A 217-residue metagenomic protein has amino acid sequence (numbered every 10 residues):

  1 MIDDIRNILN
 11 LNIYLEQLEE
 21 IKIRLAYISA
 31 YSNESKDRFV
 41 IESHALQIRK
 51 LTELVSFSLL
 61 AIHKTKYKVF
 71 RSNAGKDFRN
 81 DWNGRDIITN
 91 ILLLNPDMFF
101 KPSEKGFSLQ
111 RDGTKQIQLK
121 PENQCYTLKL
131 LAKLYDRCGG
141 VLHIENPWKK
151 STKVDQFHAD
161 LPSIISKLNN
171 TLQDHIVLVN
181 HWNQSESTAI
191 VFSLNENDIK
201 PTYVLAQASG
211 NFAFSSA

Functional and structural regions predicted by a protein language model:
M1-A45, S58, Q184-A217: Charged alpha-helical initiation segments
D3-R6, K76-S216: Long, charged low-complexity segments
I8, N12-E19, S35-L46, K68-V69 (+3 more regions): Short, solvent-exposed segments of well-ordered alpha helices
E19-A26, A30, L46-E53, K133-H143 (+2 more regions): Generic structural signal for well-ordered, non-membrane alpha-helices
S29-R85: N-terminal interaction modules that seed assembly of large macromolecular complexes
